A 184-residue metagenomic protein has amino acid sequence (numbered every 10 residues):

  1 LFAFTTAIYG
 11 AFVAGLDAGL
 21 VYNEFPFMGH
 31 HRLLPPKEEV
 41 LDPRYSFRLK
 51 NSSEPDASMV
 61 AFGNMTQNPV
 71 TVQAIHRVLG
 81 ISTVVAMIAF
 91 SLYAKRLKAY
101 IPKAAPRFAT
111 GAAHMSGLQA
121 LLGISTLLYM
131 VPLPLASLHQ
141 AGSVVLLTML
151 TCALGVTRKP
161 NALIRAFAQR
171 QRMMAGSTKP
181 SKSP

Functional and structural regions predicted by a protein language model:
F2-A3, L79, T83, F108 (+3 more regions): Hydrophobic alpha-helical transmembrane segments of polytopic
I8-T83, I88: Membrane-interfacial catalytic/cofactor-binding modules of polytopic membrane enzymes
A14-N23, A120-V144: Interfacial helix-loop-helix junctions of multi-pass membrane proteins
L41, S82-A89, V144-R158: Hydrophobic cores of alpha-helical transmembrane segments in multi-pass inner/ER membrane proteins, independent
P69-Q73, R77, F108, V131-C152: Membrane-interface transmembrane-helix boundary segments in multi-pass integral membrane proteins
I88-K95, L118-L127: Transmembrane alpha-helical segments of integral membrane proteins
L92-A112: Membrane-interface helix-loop-helix junctions at transmembrane boundaries of multi-pass membrane enzymes, predominantly
T148-P184: A juxtamembrane structural motif centered on a specific transmembrane helix
